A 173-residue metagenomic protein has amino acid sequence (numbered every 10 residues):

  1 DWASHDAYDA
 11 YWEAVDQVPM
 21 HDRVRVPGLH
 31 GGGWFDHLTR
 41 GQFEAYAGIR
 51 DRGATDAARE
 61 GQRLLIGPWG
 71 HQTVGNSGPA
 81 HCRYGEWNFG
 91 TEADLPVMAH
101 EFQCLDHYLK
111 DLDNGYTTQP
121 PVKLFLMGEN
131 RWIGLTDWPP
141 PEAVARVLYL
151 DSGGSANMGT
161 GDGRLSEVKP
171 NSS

Functional and structural regions predicted by a protein language model:
D1-Y116: Active-site-proximal cap/loop segments of hydrolase catalytic domains
V74, P79-S173: C-terminal, loop-rich substrate-recognition/catalytic regions characterized by aromatic stacking residues
